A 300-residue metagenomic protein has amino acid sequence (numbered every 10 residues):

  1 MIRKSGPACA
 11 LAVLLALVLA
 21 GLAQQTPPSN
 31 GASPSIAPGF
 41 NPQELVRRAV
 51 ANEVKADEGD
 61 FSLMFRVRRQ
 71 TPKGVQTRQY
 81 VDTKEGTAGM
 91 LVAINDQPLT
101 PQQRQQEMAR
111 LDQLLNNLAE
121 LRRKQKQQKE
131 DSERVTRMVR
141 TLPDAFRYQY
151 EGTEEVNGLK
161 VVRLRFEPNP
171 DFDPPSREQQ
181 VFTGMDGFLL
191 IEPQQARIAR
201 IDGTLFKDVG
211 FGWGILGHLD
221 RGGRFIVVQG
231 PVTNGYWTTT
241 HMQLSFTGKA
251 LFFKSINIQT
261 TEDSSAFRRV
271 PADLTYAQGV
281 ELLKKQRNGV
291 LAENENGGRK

Functional and structural regions predicted by a protein language model:
M1-K4: N-terminal secretory signal peptides that target proteins for export/translocation
A8-C9, G74: Intrinsically disordered, low-complexity segments enriched in polar/charged small residues
C9-G21: Bacterial N-terminal signal peptides
Q25-D186, P193-A199, T204-G223, P231-Y236 (+1 more regions): Structured extracytoplasmic
I226-V228, T239-H241: Beta-strand elements of repeat-based all-beta scaffolds
